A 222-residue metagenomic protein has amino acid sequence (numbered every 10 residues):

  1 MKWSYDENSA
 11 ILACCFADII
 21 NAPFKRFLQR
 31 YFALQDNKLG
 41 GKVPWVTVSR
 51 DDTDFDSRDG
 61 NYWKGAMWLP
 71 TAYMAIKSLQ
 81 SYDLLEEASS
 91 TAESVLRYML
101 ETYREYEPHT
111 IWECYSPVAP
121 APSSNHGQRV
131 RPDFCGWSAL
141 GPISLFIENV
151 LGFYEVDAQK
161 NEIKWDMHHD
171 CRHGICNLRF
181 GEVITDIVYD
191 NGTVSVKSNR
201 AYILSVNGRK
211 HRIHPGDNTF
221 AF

Functional and structural regions predicted by a protein language model:
M1-M67, L100-Q128, L145, L151 (+3 more regions): Extended glycan-interaction surfaces of carbohydrate-active proteins
F16, Y73-S81, G141-G152: Short glycine/serine- and small hydrophobic-enriched flexible loop segments
D18-R30, L79-E93, F153-Q159: Structural helix-adjacent loops and short alpha-helical linkers that scaffold large soluble proteins
S49-R50, E93-L96, W112-S116, N161-H169: A glycine-rich phosphate-binding loop feature that marks nucleotide/adenosyl-phosphate handling sites
Y62, A66-R104: Extended amphipathic alpha-helical segments enriched in small hydrophobics
R129-G174: Catalytic cores of secreted or luminal carbohydrate-active enzymes
D170-N207: Carbohydrate-binding surface patches
Y202-F222: C-terminal beta-strand-rich structural cap/linker in extracellular carbohydrate-active enzymes
